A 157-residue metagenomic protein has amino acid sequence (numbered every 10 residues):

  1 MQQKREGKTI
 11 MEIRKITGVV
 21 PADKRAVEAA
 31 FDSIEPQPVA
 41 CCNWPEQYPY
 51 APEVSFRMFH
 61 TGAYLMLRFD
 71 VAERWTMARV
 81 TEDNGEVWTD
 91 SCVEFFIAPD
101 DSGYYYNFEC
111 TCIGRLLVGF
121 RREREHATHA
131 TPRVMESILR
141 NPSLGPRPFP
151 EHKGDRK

Functional and structural regions predicted by a protein language model:
K4-K157: Structural preference for beta-rich elements and adjacent junctions enriched in aromatics
